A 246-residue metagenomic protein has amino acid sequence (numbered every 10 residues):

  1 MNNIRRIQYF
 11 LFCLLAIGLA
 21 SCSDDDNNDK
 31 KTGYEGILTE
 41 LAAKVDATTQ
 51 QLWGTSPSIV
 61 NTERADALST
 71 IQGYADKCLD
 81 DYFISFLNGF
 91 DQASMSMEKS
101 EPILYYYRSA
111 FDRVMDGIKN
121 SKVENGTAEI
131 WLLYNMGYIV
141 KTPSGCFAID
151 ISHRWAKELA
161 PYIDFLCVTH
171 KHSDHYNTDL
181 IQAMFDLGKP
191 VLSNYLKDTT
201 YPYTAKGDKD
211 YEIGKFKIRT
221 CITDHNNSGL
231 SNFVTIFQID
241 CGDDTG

Functional and structural regions predicted by a protein language model:
M1-L11: Bacterial N-terminal signal peptides that target proteins for export
G18-S21: C-terminal motif of bacterial Sec signal peptides marking the signal peptidase cleavage site
S23-D25: Bacterial signal peptide processing site
D29: Surface-exposed receptor/substrate recognition regions of extracellular proteins
T32-P161, P202-G246: Core dinuclear metal-dependent hydrolase active-site scaffold
I151-L196: Active-site metal-binding motif and surrounding structural segment of the metallo-beta-lactamase
